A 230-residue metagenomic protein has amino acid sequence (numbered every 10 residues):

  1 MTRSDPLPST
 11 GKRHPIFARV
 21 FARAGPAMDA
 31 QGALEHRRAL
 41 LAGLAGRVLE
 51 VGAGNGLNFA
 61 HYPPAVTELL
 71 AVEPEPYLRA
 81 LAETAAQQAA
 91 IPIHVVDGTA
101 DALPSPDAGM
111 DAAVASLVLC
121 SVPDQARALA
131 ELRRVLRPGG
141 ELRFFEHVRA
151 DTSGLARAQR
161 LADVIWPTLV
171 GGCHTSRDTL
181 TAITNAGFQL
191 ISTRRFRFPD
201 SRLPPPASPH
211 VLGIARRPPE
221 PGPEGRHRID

Functional and structural regions predicted by a protein language model:
A24-R47, L57-H61: Conserved alpha-helix/loop element of class I SAM-dependent methyltransferases that forms part of the SAM/SAH-binding
L49-A102: Class I SAM-dependent methyltransferase SAM/SAH-binding core
D101-A113: A short acidic, Gly/Pro-enriched loop at the edge of an enzyme's catalytic core that lines a small-molecule cofactor
D111-D124: A short SAM/SAH-binding and catalytic strip from SAM-dependent methyltransferases
A126-E141: A short glycine-rich, Lys/Arg-flanked "PGG" loop and its adjoining helix->strand segment in the class I
R143-I165, V170: Conserved class I S-adenosyl-L-methionine
G172-G187: Short alpha-helix
R194-D230: Core SAM-dependent methyltransferase catalytic element
